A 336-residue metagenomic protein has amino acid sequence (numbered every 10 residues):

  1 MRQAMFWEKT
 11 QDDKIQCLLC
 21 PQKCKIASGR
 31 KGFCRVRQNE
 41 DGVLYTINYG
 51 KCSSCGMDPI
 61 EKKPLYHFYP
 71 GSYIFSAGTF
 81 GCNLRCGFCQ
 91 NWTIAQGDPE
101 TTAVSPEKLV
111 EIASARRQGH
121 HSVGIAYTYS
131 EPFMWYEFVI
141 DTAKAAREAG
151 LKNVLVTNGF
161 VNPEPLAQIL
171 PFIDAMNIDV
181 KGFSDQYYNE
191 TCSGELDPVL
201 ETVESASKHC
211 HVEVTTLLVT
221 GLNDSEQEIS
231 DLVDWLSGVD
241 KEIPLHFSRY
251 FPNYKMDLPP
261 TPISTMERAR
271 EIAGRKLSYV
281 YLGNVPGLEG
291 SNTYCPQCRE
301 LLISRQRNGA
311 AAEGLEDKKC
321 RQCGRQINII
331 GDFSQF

Functional and structural regions predicted by a protein language model:
M1-E61: Ferredoxin-type iron-sulfur electron-transfer modules and their immediate structural context
M1-S28, L222-F336: Auxiliary Fe-S-binding modules of radical SAM enzymes
L18-P21, R35, F80-N83, G87-Q90 (+2 more regions): Cys/His/Pro-rich metal-binding microdomains
K23, A27, R37-E40, R85 (+3 more regions): Cys/His-rich metal-chelating microdomains
G29-V36, Y45-Y49, D98-T102, R307-E313 (+1 more regions): Short cysteine/histidine-rich zinc-coordinating motifs and their immediately flanking basic loops
N39-A175: Conserved Radical SAM active-site core
A95, Y129-M134, F160-L166, M176-C192 (+2 more regions): Conserved radical SAM core fold
R117-T142, S184-L200, T216-D231, S237: Conserved glycine-rich "GG(E/T)P / GGGxP" loop and the immediately following alpha-helix in the radical SAM core
